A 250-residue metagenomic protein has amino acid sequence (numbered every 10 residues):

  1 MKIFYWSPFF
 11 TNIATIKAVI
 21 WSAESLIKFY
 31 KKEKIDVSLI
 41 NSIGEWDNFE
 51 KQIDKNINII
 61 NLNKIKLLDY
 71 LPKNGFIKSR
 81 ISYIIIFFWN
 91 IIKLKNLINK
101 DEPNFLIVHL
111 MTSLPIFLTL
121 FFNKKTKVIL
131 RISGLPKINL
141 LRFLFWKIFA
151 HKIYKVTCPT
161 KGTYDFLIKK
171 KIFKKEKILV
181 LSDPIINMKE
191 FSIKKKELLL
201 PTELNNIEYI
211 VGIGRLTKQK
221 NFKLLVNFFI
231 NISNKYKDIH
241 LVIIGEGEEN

Functional and structural regions predicted by a protein language model:
Y5-N12, S25-I81, G247: N-terminal strand-loop element at the rim of the active site of nucleotide-sugar-dependent glycosyltransferases
W6-S7, P159, L181-P184, G212-Q219 (+1 more regions): Short hydrophobic "strand-cap" motifs at the C-terminus of beta-strands
I16-E24, E208, G212-N231, L241 (+1 more regions): A conserved mid-protein helix/loop that constitutes part of the nucleotide-sugar donor-binding site
K78-S82, I98, V128-C158, I172-F173: A conserved, positively charged/aromatic
I86-N90, V108-L114, I132: Short His-centered aromatic/hydrophobic patch
P136, T163, L181-S192, K196 (+2 more regions): Short beta-strand->alpha-helix junction loop in the catalytic core of nucleotide-activated group-transfer enzymes
I153-V180, I185-K189: A short, active-site helix/loop in glycosyltransferases that binds the activated sugar's phosphate group
E190-N205, Y209: A short helix/loop element that forms part of the nucleotide-sugar donor recognition site in Leloir-type
